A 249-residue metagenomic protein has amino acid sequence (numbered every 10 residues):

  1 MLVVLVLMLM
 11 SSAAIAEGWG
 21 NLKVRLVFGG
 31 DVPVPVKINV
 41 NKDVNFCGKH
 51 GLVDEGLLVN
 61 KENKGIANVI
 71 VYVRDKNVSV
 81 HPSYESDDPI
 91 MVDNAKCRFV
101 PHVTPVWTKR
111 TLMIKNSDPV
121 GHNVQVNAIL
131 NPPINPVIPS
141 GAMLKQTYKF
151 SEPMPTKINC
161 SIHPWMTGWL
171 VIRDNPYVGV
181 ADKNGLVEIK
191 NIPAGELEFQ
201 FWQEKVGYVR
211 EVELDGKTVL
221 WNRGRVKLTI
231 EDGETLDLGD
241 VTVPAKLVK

Functional and structural regions predicted by a protein language model:
M1-V6: Sec-dependent signal peptide recognition, specifically the positively charged N-region followed immediately by
S11-A13: N-terminal signal peptide c-region/cleavage motif recognized by signal peptidases
A16-K249: Extracytoplasmic copper-binding redox domains, predominantly the cupredoxin/blue-copper superfamily
